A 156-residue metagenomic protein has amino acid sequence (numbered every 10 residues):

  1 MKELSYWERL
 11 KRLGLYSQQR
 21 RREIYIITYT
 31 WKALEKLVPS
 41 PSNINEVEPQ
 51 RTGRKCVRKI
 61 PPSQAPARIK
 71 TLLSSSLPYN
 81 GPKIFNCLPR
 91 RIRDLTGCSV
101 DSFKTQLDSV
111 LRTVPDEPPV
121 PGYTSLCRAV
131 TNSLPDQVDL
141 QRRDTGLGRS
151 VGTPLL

Functional and structural regions predicted by a protein language model:
M1-L156: Hydrophobic/basic alpha-helical segments
